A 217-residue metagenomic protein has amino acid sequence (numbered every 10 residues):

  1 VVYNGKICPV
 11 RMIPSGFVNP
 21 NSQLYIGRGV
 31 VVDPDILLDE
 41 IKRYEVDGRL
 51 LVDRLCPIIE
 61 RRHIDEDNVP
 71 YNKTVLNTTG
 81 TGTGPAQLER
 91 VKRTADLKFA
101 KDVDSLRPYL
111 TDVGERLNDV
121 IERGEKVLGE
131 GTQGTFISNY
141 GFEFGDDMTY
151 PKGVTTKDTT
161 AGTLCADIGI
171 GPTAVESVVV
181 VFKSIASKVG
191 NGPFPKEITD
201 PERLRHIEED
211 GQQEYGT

Functional and structural regions predicted by a protein language model:
V1-T217: Non-transmembrane, aqueous-exposed alpha-helical and coiled segments at domain scale
